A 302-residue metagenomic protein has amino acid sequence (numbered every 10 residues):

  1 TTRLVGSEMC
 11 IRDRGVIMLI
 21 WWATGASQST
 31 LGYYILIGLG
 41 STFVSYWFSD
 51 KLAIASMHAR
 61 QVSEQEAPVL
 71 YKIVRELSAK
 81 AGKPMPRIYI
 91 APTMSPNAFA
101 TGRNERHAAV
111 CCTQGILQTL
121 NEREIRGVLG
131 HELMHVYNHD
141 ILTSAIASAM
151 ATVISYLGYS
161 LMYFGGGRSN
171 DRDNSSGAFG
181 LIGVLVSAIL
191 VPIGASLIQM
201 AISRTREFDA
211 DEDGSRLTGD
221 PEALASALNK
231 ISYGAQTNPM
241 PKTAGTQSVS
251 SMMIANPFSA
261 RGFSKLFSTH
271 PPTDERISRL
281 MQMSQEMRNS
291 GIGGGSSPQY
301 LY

Functional and structural regions predicted by a protein language model:
T1-G6, I11: Single conserved hydrophobic/aromatic residue that forms the stacking wall/gate of nucleotide- or nucleobase-binding
R12-I17, S41, S45, A151 (+3 more regions): Alpha-helical transmembrane segments of multipass membrane proteins
G15-S29: Short, hydrophobic transmembrane alpha-helix segments
Y33-I54, R75, A79, G183-I198: Transmembrane alpha-helices and immediately adjacent membrane-cytoplasm interface residues in multi-pass integral
S45-A145, K242-T243, Y300-L301: Peri-catalytic and regulatory segments of divalent metal-dependent proteins
A59-L77, E207-A227: Membrane-cytosol interface motif
K80-H107, R168-S175, A201, G214-Y302: Active-site-proximal gating segments in proteases and membrane effectors
I141-L217: Hydrophobic transmembrane alpha-helical segments that form the core helix bundle of multi-pass membrane enzymes
